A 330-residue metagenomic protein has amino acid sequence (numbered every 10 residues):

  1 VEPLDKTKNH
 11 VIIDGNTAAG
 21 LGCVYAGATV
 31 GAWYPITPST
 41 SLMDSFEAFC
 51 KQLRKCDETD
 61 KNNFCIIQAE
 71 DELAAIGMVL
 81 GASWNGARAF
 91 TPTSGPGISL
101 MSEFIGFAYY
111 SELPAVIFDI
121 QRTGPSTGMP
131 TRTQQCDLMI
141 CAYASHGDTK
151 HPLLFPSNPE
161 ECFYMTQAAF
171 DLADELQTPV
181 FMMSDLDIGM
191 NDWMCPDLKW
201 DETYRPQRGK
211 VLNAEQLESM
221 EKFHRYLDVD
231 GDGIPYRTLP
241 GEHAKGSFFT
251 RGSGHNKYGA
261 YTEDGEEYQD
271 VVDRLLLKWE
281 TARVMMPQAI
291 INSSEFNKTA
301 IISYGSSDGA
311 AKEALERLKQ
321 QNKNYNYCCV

Functional and structural regions predicted by a protein language model:
V1-H146, K150-H151, F155-P156: Thiamine diphosphate
V1-T29, M165, F170-V330: Flexible, low-complexity linker and terminal segments
T40-S41, G124-S126, E161-C162, G189-D192: Short, well-ordered, mixed-charge alpha-helical segments that flank or form enzyme active sites
M43, M101-S102, F163-T166, K312: Conserved strand-to-helix beginnings and helix N-cap segments that scaffold or border functional pockets
D148-D171: Active-site/ligand-binding-proximal alpha/beta "capping" segment
